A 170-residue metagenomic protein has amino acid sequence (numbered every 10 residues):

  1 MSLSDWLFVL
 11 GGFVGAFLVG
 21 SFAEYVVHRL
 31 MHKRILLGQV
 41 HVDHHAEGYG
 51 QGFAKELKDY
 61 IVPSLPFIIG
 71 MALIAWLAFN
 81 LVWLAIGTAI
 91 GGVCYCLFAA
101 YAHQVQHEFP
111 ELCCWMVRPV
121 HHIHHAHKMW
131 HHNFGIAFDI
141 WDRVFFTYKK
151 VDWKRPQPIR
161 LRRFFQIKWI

Functional and structural regions predicted by a protein language model:
M1-F13, A72-G87: Helix-coil boundary and interhelical linker segments in multi-pass alpha-helical membrane proteins
S2, L30-H32, W76-F79, P110-W115: Membrane interface segments of multi-pass transport proteins and intramembrane proteases
D5, L10, F22-V27, L36 (+1 more regions): Long, hydrophobic N-terminal alpha-helical segment
V9, F13, F17-S21, S64-A72 (+2 more regions): Alpha-helical transmembrane spans of integral membrane proteins, capturing the lipid-embedded, hydrophobic core of TM
F17-K33, I90-E108: Transmembrane alpha-helical segments that form the membrane-embedded catalytic/substrate-channel core of multi-pass
R34, G38, E108-I170: Membrane-proximal soluble regions of multi-pass membrane proteins
G38-F67: Juxtamembrane helix-capping/reentrant segments at transmembrane boundaries
E56-L77, G135-D139: Core segments of transmembrane alpha-helices that mediate helix-helix packing or line hydrophobic substrate/ligand
